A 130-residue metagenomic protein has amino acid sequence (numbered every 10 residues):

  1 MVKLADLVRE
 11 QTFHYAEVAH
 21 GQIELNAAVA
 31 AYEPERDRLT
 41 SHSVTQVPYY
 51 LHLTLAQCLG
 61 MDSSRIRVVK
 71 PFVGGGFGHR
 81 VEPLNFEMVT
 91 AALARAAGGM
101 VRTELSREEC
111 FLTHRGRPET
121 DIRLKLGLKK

Functional and structural regions predicted by a protein language model:
M1-K130: Structural alpha/beta core scaffold segments of enzyme domains
